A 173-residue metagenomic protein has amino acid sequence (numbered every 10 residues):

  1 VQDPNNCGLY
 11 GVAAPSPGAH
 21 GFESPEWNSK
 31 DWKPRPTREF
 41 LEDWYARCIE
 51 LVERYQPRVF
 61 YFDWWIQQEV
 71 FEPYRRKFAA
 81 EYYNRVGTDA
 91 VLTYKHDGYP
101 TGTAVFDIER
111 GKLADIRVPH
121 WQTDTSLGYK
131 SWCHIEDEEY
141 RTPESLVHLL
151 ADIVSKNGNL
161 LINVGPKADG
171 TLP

Functional and structural regions predicted by a protein language model:
V1-P173: Mature catalytic domains of secreted/periplasmic carbohydrate-active enzymes
